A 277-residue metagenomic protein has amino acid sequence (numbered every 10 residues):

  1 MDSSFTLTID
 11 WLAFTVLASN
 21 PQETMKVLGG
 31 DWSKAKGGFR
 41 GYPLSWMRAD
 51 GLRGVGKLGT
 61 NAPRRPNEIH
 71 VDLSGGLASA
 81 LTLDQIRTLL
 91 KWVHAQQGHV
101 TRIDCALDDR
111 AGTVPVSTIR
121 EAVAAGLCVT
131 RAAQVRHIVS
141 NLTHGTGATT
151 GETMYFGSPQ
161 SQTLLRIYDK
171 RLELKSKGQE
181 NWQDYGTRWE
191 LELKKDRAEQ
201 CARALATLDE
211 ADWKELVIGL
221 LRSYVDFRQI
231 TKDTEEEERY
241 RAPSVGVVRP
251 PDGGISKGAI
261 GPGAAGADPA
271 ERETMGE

Functional and structural regions predicted by a protein language model:
M1-G266: Structured, helix-rich domain cores that form ligand/interaction pockets
A270-T274: Charged/polar low-complexity intrinsically disordered segments, enriched in acidic residues
E277: Short, solvent-exposed alpha-helical "recognition" segments
